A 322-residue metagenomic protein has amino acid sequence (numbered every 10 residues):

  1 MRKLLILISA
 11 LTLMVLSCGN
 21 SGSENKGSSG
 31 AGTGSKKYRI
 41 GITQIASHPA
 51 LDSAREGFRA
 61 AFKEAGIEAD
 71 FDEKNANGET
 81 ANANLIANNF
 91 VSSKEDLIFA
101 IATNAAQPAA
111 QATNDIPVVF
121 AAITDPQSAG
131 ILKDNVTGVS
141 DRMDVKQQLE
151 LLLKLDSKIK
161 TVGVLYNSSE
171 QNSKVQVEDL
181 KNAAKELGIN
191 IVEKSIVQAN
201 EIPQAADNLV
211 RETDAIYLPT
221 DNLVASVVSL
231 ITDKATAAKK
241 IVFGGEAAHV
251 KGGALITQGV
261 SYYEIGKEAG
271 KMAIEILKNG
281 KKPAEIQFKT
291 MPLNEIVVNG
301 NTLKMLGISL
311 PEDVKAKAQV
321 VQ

Functional and structural regions predicted by a protein language model:
M1-R2, Y38: Short, intrinsically disordered low-complexity segments
R2-S9: Sec-dependent signal peptide recognition, specifically the positively charged N-region followed immediately by
C18-Q322: Short hydrophobic alpha-helices and adjacent helix-cap/hinge residues
